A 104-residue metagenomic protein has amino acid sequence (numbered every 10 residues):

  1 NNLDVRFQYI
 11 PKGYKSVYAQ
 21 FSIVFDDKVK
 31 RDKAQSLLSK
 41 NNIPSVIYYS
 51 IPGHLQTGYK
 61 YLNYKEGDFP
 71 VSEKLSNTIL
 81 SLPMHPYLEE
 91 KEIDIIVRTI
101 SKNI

Functional and structural regions predicted by a protein language model:
N1-I104: PLP-dependent aminotransferase class I/II
